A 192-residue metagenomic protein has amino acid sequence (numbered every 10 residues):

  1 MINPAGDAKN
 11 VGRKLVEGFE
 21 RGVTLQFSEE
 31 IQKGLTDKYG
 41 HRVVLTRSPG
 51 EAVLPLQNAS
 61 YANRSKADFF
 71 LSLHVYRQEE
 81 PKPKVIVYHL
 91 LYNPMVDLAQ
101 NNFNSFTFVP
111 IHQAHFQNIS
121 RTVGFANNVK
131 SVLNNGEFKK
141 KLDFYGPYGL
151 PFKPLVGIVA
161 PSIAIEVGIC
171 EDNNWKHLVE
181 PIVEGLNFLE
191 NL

Functional and structural regions predicted by a protein language model:
M1-Y61: Active-site histidine-acidic residue metal-binding/catalytic motifs, centered on HxH/HExxH-like signatures
N3-L15, A52-I119, Y148-A164: Active-site microenvironments of hydrolase-like enzyme catalytic domains
G18-Q26, A52-L56, F116-G124, D172-E180: Soluble non-cytosolic domains of exported or imported proteins
G18-R21, S72, Y76, N134-L192: Active-site-adjacent mobile loop/cap segments within catalytic or ligand-binding domains
E29-G40, N63-A67, V75, K130 (+3 more regions): Sec-exported extracytoplasmic/periplasmic mature domains
A114-G136: Catalytic cores of nucleophile-dependent amide-cleaving enzymes
